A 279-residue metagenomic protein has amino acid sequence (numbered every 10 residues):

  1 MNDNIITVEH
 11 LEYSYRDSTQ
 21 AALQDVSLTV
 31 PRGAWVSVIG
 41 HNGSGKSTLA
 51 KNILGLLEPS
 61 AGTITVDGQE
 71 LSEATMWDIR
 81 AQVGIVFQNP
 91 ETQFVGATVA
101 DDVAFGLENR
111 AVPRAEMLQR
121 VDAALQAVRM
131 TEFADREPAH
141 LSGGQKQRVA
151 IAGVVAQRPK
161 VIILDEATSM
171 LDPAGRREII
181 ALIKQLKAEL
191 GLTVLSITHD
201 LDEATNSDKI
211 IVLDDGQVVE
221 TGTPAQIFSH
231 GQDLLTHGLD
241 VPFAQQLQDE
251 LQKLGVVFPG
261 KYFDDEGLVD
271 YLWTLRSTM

Functional and structural regions predicted by a protein language model:
M1-I5, E12-D25, E73-T75: A short, flexible loop at the N-terminus of ABC-type nucleotide-binding domains that lies
L54: Helix-to-loop junction immediately C-terminal to a conserved catalytic motif
G62-E70, I79: Conserved ABC transporter NBD signature motif
A115-F133: Conserved ABC ATPase "signature" region
E137-L141, Q145: Conserved ABC ATPase signature
I162-D165: Catalytic Walker B motif of ABC-type/P-loop ATPase nucleotide-binding domains
